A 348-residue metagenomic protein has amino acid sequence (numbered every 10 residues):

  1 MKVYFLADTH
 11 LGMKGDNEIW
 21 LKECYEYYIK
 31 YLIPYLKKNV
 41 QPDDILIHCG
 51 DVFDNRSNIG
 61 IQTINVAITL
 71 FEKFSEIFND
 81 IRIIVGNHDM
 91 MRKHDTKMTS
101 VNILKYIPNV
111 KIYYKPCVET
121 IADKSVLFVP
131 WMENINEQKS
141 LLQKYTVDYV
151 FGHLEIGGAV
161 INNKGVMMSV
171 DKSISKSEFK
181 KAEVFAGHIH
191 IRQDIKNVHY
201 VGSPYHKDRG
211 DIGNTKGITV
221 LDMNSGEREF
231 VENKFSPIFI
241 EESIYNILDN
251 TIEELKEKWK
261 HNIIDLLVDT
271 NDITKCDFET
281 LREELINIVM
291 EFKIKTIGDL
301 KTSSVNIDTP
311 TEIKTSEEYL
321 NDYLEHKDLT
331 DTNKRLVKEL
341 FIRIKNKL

Functional and structural regions predicted by a protein language model:
K2, T9, M13-V118, S177-K181: Core catalytic region of metal-dependent phosphoesterases/phosphodiesterases, especially metallo-beta-lactamase-like
K2-V3, I45, K124-S125, Y149 (+1 more regions): Structural motif
D8, L46, D51, A67 (+7 more regions): Divalent metal-coordination and catalytic microenvironments
H10-G15, D54-S57, I84-D95, E119-T120 (+4 more regions): Active-site environment of divalent metal-dependent phosphoester hydrolases
A67, D89-S175, V201: Conserved catalytic scaffold of divalent metal-dependent phosphoesterases
F74-I77, L142-Y145, I174-K180, K258-W259: Short, conserved loop/helix-junction motifs that constitute active-site signature segments in enzyme catalytic cores
N162-R228: Conserved beta-sheet core of the metallophosphoesterase superfamily
M223-L348: Accessory, non-catalytic peripheral segments of nucleic-acid enzymes
